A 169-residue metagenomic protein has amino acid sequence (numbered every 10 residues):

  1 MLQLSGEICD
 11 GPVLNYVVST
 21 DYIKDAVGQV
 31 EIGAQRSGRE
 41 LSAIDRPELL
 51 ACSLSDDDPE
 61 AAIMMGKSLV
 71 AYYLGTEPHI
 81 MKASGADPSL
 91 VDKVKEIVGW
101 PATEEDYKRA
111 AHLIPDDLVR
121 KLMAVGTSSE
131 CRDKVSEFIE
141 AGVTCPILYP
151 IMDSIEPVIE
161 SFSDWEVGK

Functional and structural regions predicted by a protein language model:
L2-G6, S136: Alpha-helical segments flanking ligand/cofactor-binding loops in enzyme cores
E7-I8, A141-G142: Structural motif
G11-V13, A43-L49, T144-I147: Structural preference for beta-strand elements that scaffold enzyme active sites
N15-Y16, M123, L148-I151: Glycine- and other small-residue-rich loops at beta-strand/loop junctions that grip anionic moieties
V17, L49-S53, I151: Active-site beta-loop-alpha junctions enriched in small/polar residues
V17, Y22-I23: Hydrophobic, aromatic-enriched interface-forming segments
I23, I32-E140: An alpha-helical appendage that flanks or caps ligand/catalytic pockets
I23-G33, S154-K169: C-terminal helical cap(s) of enzyme catalytic domains, especially alpha/beta-barrels
